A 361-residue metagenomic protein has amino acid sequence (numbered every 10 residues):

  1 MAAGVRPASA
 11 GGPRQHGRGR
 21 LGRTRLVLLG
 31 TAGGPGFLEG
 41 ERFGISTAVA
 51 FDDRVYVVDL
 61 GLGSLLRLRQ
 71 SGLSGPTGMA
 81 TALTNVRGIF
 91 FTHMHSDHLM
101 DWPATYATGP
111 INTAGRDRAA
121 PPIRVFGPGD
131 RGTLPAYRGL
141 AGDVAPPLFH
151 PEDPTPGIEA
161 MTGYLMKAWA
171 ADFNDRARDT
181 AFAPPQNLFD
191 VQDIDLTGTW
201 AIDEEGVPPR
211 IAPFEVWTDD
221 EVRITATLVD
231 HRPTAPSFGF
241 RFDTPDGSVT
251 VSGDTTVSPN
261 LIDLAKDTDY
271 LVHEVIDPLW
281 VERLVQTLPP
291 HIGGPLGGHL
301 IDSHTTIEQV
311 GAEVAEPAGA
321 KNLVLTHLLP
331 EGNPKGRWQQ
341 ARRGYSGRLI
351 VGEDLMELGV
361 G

Functional and structural regions predicted by a protein language model:
A2-G239, D243-G247, G336-V360: Binuclear metal-dependent hydrolase catalytic cores
V58, S252-G253: Short His-Asn-centered micro-motif
P236-G239, P245-T250, T256-M356: Cap/insert and terminal regions of metallo-dependent hydrolase folds
